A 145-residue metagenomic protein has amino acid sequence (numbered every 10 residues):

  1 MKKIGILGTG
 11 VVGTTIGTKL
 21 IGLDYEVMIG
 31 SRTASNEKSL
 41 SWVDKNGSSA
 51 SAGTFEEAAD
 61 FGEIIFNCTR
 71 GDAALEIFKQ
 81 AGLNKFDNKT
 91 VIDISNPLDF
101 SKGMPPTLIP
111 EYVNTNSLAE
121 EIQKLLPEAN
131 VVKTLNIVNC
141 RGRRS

Functional and structural regions predicted by a protein language model:
M1-S48: NAD(P)+-binding Rossmann beta1-loop-alpha1 motif at the extreme N-terminus of oxidoreductases
T9, S31-R32, T69, I94-S95 (+1 more regions): Fold-independent oxyanion-binding glycine-rich loops and adjacent beta-strand/coil segments at enzyme active sites
G17-K19, L40-S41, I77-A81, G103-P105 (+1 more regions): Short amphipathic alpha-helical segments
D24, F61-E63, A129: Short, well-ordered alpha-helix to beta-strand connector turns
K45-S51, P127-N130: A short helix-to-beta-strand connector/capping loop
G47-I92, N96-M104: Rossmann-like NAD(P)-binding element
I94-R141: Rossmann-fold NAD(P)-binding glycine/threonine-rich loop
